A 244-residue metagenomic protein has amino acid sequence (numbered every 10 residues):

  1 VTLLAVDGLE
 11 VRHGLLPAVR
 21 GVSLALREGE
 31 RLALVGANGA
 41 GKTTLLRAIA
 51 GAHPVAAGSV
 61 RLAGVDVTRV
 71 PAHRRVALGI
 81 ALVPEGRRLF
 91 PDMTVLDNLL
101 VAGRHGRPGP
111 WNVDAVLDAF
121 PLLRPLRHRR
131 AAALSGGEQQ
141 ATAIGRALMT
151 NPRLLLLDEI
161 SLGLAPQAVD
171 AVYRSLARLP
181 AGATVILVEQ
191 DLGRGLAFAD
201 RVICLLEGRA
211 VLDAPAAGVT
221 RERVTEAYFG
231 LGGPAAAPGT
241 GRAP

Functional and structural regions predicted by a protein language model:
G14, P54, V70, V95-V113 (+3 more regions): ABC-type ATPase nucleotide-binding domains, specifically the catalytic core motifs of the NBD
V35-A37: The feature captures the beta-strand-to-loop junction immediately N-terminal to the Walker
A50: Helix-to-loop junction immediately C-terminal to a conserved catalytic motif
P54, D66-R87, V113, P125-H128 (+1 more regions): ABC ATPase NBD coupling module
R130-L134, E138: Conserved ABC ATPase signature
A147-L148: ABC ATPase C-loop
E159-I160: Walker B catalytic motif
